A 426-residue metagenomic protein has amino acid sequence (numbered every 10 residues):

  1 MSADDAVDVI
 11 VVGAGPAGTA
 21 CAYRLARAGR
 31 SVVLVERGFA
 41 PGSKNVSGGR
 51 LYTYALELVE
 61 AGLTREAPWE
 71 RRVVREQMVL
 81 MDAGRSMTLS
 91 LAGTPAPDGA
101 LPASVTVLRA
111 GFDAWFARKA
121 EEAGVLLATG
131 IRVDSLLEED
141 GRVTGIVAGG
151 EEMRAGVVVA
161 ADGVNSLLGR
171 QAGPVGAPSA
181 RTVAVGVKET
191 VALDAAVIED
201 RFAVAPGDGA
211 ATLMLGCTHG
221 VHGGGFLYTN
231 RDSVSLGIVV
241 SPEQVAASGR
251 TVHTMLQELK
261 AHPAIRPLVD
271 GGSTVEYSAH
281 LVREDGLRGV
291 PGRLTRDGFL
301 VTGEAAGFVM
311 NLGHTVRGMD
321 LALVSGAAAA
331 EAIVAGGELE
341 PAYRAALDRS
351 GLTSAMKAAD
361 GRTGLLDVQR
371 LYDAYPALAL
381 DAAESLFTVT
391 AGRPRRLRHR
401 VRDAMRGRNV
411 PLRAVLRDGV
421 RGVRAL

Functional and structural regions predicted by a protein language model:
V7-L34: N-terminal Rossmann-like FAD-binding beta1-loop-alpha1 element of flavoenzymes
A17, A40, N165: Conserved Rossmann-like nucleotide-cofactor binding loop
G38-R85: N-terminal FAD cofactor-binding segment of flavoenzymes
P97-R118, A246-R250: Short beta-strand to alpha-helix junction loop
K119-I265: Predominantly flavin-linked oxidoreductase catalytic cores and closely associated redox partners
T218-V221, R231, Q244-A327, A332 (+1 more regions): FAD/FMN-dependent oxidoreductases across multiple families
E331-L371: Active-site-proximal substrate-binding core of FAD-dependent oxidoreductases
L365-L426: C-terminal auxiliary extensions adjacent to catalytic cores
